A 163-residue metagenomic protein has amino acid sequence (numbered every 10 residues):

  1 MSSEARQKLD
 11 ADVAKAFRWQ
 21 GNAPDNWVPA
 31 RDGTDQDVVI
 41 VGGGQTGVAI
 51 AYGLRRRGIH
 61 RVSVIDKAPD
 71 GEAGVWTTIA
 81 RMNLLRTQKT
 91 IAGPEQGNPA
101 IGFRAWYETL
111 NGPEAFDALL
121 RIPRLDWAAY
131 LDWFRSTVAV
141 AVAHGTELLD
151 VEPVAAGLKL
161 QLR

Functional and structural regions predicted by a protein language model:
M1-D37, R56-I59: Extreme N-terminal leader/targeting segments of oxidoreductases
G33-S63: N-terminal Rossmann-like FAD-binding beta1-loop-alpha1 element of flavoenzymes
L54-R56, T77-R81, G157: Short, glycine/charged-enriched secondary-structure capping and boundary segments
I59, P69-G71, L131, A156: Rossmann-like flavin
K67-L125: Glycine-rich active-site loop/strand segments that organize a redox cofactor
R124-V142, L148: Helical element adjacent to the flavin cofactor pocket in flavoenzyme catalytic cores
H144-L158: A conserved short coil-to-beta-strand element within the FAD-binding core of flavoproteins
L160-R163: Short beta-strand segments that buttress and anchor functional surface loops
